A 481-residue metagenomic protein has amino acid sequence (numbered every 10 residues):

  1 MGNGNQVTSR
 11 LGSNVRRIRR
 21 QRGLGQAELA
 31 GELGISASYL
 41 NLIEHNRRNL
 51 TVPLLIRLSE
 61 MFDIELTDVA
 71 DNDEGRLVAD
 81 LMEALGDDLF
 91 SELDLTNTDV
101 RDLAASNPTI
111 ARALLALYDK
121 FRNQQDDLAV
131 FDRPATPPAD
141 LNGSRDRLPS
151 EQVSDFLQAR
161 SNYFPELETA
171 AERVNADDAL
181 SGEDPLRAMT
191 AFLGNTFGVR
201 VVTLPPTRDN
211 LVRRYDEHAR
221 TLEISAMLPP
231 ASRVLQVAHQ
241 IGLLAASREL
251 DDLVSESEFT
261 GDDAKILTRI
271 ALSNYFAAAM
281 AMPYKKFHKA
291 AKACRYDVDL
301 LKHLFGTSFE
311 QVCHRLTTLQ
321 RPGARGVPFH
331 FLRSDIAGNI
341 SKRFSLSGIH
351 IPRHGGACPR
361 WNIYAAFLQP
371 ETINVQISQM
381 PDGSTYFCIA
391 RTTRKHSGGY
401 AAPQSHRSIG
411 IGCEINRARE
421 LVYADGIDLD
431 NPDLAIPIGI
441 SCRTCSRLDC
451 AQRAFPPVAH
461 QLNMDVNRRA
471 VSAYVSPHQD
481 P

Functional and structural regions predicted by a protein language model:
N5-R10, R17, G31, I35 (+2 more regions): Short juxta-domain linker segments that transition from a proline/glycine-rich, charged coil into a short amphipathic
G12-S13, V52: Short alpha-helical elements of helix-turn-helix
S13-E28: Short basic helix-loop element that most often maps to the first helix and adjoining turn of HTH DNA-binding modules
R47-S59: Short, basic-rich loop-to-helix N-cap that marks the start of a DNA-contacting helix
